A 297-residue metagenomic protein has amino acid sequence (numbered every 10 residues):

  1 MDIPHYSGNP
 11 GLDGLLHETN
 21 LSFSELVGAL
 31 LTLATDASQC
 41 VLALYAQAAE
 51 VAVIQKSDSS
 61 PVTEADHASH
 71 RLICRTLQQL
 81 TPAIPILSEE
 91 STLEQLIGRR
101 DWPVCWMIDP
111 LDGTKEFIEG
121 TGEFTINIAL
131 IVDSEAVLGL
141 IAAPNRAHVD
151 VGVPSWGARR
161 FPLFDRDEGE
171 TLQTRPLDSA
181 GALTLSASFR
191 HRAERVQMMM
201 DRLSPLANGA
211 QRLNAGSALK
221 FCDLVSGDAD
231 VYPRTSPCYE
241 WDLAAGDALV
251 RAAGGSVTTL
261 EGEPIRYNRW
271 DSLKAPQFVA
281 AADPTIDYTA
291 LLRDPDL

Functional and structural regions predicted by a protein language model:
M1-L111, M198, L297: N-terminal subdomain of lithium-sensitive/metallo-dependent phosphomonoesterases centered on the IMPase/IPPase/PAP
M1-T32, D201-L206, K220-L297: Oxyanion/phosphate-interacting regions
Y6, I128-C222, R269-D271, A275-L297: Acidic beta-strand-loop-alpha-helix segment within the catalytic core of divalent metal-dependent phosphate-processing
V41, D66, L77, T114 (+6 more regions): Residue-level signal for inorganic ion chemistry
H67, E90, P110-G113, P144 (+3 more regions): Generic detector of well-ordered alpha-helical packing
S88-E90, N214-G216, E261: Short loop/edge segments at beta-strand edges and connector loops that shape dinucleotide/nucleotide cofactor-binding
G98-R100, I118-G122, G152, D271: Short glycine/proline-enriched turns and hinge-like loops at secondary-structure junctions
W102-P144: Glycine-rich active-site/cofactor-binding loop and its immediate structural neighborhood
